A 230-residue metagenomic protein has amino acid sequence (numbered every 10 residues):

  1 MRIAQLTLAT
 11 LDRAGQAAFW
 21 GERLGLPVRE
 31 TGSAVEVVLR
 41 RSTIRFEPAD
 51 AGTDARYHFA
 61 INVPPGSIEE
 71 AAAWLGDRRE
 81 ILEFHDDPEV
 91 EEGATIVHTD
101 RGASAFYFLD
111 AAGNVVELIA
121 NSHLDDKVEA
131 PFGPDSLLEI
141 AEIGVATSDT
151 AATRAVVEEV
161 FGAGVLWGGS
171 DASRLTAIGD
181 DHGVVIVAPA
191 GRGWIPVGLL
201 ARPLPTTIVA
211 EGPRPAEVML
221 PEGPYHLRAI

Functional and structural regions predicted by a protein language model:
M1-I3, A9-E30, V38-V90, D100-G102 (+1 more regions): Glyoxalase I/VOC metalloenzyme domain signal
G93-T95: Signal-transducing coupling segments at domain and membrane junctions
